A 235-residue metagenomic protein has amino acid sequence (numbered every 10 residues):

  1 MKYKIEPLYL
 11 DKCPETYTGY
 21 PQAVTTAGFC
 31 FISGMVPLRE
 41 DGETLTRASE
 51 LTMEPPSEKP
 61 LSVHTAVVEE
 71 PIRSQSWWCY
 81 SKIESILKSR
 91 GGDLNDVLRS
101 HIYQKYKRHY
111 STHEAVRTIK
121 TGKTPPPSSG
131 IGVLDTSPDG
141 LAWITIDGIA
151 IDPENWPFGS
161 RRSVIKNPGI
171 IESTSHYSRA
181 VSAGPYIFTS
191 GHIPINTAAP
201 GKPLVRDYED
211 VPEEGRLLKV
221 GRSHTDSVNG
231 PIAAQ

Functional and structural regions predicted by a protein language model:
M1-S81, S85-A234: N-terminal presequence-like segments and the immediate start of the first folded domain
